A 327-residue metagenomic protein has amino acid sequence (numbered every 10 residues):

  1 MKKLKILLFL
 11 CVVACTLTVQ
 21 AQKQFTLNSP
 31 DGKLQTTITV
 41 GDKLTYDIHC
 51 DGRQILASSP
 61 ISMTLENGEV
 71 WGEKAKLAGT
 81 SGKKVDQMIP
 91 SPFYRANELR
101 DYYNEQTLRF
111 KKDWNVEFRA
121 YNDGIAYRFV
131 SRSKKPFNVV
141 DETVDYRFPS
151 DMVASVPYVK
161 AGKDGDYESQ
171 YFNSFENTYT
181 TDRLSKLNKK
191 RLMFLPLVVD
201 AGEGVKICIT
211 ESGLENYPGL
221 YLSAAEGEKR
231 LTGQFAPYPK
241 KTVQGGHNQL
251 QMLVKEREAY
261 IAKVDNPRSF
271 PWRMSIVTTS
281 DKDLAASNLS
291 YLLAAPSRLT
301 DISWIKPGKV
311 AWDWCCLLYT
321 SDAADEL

Functional and structural regions predicted by a protein language model:
M1-Q24: Bacterial Sec-dependent N-terminal signal peptides
Q24-S290: N-terminal accessory beta-strand-rich subdomains and adjacent acidic, glycine-rich linkers that precede catalytic cores
T300-D301: Long, charged amphipathic helices and adjacent flexible linkers at domain junctions
W304: Acidic (Asp/Glu)-rich catalytic clusters
K309-D313: Hydrophobic faces of well-ordered beta-strands that scaffold small-molecule active sites in alpha/beta enzyme cores
Y319-A324: Conserved small/polar residues in nucleotide/adenosyl-binding loops
L327: Aromatic- and carboxylate-enriched substrate-binding clefts and catalytic-loop regions of carbohydrate-active enzymes
